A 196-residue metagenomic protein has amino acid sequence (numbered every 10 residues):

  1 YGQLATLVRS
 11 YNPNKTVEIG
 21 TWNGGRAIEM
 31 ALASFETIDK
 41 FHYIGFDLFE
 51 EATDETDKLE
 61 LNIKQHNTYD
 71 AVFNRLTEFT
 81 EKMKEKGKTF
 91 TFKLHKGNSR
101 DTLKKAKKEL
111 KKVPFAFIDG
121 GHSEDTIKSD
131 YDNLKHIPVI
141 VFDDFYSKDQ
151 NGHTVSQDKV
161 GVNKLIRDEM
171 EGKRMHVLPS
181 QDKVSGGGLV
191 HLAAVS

Functional and structural regions predicted by a protein language model:
G2-S196: S-adenosylmethionine/decaboxylated-SAM
